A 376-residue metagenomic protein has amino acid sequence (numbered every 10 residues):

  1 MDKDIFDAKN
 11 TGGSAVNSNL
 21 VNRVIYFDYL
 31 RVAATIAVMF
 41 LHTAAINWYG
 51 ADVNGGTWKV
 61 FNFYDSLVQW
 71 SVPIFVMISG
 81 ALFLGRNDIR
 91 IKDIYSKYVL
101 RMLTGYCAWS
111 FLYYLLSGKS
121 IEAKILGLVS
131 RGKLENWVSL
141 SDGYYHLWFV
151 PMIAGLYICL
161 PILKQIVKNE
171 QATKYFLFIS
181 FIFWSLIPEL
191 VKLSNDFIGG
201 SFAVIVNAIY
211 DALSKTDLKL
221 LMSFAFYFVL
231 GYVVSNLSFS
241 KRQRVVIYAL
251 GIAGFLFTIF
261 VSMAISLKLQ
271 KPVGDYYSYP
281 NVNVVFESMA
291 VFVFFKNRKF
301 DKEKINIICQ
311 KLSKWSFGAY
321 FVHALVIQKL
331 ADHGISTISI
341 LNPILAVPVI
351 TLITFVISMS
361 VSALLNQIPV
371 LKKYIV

Functional and structural regions predicted by a protein language model:
D2-V376: Alpha-helical transmembrane segments and their immediate juxtamembrane cytosolic regions
